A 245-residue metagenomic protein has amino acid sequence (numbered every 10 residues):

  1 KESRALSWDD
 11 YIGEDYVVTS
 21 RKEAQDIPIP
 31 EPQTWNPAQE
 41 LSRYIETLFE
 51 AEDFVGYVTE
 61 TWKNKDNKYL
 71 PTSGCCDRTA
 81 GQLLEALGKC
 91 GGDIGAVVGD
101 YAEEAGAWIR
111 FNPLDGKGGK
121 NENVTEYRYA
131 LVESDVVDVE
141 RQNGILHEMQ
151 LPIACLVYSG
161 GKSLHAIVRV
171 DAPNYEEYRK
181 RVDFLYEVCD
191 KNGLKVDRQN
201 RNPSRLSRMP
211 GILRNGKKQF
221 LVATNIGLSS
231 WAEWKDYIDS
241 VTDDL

Functional and structural regions predicted by a protein language model:
K1-E23, R110-E148, V170-L245: DNA replication initiation modules
K1-R4, L156-H165, S207: Short, conserved phosphate-binding/catalytic loop or strand-edge motifs used in phosphoryl-/nucleotidyl-transfer
S7-R128, R205, W234-Y237: DNA replication initiation on ssDNA origins
Y44-E50, Q150-Y158: Short, glycine- and small/hydrophobic-rich beta-strand elements in well-ordered beta-sheets
T59-K63, S134-D135, Y158-G161, G211: Short loop/turn segments at strand-loop or loop-helix junctions that form parts of catalytic or ligand-binding pockets
C75-C76, C90, C155, A166 (+1 more regions): Generic recognition of cysteine residues
A154-G161, D197-N202: Short beta-strand
